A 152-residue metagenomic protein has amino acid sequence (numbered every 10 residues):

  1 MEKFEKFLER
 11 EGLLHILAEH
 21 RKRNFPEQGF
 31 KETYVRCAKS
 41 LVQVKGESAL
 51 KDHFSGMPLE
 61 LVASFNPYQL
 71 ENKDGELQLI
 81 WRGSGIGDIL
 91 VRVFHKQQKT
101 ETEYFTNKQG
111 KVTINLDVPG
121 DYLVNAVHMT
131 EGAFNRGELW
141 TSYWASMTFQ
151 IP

Functional and structural regions predicted by a protein language model:
M1, D121-E131: Short, aromatic- and glycine-rich surface loops/edge beta-strands on solvent-exposed regions
F7-G75, I80-G87, Q97-K99, E138-P152: Beta-strand-rich domain onsets/edges
I89-V93: Hydrophobic beta-strand segments
H95-Q97, V118, H128: A mature extracytoplasmic/lumenal domain signature
T100-F105: Blade-edge beta-strand/turn elements of extracellular beta-propeller and related beta-sheet repeat scaffolds
T106-L116, G120: Glycine-centered loop-to-beta-strand initiation motif
A133-N135: Short, conserved, GDST-rich strand-edge loop motifs in beta-rich repeat architectures
